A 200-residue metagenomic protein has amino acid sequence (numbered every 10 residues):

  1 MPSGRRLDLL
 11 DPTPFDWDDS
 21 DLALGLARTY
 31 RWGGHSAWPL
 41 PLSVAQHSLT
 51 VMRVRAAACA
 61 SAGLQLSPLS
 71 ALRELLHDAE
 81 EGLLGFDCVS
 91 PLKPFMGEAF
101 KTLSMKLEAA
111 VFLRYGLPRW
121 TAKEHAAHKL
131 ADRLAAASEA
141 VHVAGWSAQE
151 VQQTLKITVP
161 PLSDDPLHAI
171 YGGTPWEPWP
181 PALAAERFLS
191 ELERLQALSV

Functional and structural regions predicted by a protein language model:
M1-V200: Metal-dependent phosphohydrolase cores
